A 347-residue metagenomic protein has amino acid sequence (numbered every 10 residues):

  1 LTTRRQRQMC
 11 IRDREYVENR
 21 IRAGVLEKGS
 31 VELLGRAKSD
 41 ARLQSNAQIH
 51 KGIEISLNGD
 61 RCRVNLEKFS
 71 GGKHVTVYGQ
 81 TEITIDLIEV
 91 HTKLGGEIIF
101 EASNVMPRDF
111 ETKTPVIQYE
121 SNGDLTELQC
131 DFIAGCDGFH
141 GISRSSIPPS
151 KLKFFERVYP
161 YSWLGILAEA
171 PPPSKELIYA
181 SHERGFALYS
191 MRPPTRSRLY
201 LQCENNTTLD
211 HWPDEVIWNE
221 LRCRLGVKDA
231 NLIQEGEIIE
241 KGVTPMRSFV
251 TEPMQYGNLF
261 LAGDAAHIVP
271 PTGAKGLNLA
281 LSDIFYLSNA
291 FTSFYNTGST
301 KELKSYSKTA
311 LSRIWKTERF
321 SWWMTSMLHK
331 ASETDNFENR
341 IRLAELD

Functional and structural regions predicted by a protein language model:
L1-I11: Single conserved hydrophobic/aromatic residue that forms the stacking wall/gate of nucleotide- or nucleobase-binding
I11-R12, C136, G263-D264, S282: Active-site flanking residues adjacent to catalytic metal/cofactor-binding acidic residues
E18-L94, M106-E111, E318-S321: Active-site-adjacent segment of FAD-dependent monooxygenases/related oxidoreductases
E89, G96, F100-M106, E111-G242 (+1 more regions): Conserved FAD-binding catalytic core of PHBH/FMO-like flavoproteins
P253-P271: Short FAD-binding loop at a beta-strand-to-alpha-helix junction that anchors the flavin cofactor in diverse
M254, G263, L281-F291, N296: Extended, folded domain segments that form the structural surfaces/walls around functional sites
P271-L281: A conserved FAD-binding loop/helix module that cradles the flavin
A274, N289-D347: C-terminal helical "tail/cap" subdomain of flavin- and related membrane-associated enzymes
